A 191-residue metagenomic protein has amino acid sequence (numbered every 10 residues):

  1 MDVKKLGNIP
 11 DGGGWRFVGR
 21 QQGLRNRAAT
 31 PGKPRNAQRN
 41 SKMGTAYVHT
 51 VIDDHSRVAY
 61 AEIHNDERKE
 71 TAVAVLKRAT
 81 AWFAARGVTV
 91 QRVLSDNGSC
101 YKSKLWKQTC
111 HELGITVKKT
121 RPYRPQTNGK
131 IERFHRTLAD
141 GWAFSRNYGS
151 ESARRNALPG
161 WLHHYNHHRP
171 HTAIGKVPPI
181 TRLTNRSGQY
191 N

Functional and structural regions predicted by a protein language model:
M1-G13: Active-site- or DNA-interface-adjacent structural scaffold in DNA-acting proteins
V3, D54, D66, N97: Residues immediately flanking
R25-A28, P34-N40, G44-V48, E62-G87: Active-site beta-loop-alpha junctions of metal-dependent nucleic acid enzymes, especially the RNase H-like/DDE
V58, R86-R92: Short, surface-exposed connector motifs at secondary-structure boundaries
V58-E62, K118-T120, F144: Short small-residue beta-strand/loop micro-motif enriched in glycine and branched aliphatics
R92-N97, E112-K130, R146-G149: RNase H-like polynucleotidyl transferase catalytic core
L113-I115, R136-N191: C-terminal domain-tail junction helix/linker
